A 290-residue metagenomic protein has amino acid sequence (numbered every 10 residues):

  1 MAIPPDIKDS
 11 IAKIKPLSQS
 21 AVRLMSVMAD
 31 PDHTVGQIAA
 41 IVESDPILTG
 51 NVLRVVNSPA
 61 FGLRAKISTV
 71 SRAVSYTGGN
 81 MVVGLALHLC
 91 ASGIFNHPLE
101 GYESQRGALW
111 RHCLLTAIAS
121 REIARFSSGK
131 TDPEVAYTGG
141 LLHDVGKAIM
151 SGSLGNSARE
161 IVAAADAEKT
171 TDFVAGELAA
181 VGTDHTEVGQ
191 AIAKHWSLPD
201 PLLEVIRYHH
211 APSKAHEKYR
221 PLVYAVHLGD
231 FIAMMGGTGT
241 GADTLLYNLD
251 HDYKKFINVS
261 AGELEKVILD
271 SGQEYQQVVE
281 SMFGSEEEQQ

Functional and structural regions predicted by a protein language model:
M1-D6, H251-Q290: Terminal helices and disordered tails flanking the catalytic cores of nucleotide-processing hydrolases
M1-Y247, S285-Q290: Conserved alpha-helical "signature site" that marks functionally important helical segments or helix/loop junctions
